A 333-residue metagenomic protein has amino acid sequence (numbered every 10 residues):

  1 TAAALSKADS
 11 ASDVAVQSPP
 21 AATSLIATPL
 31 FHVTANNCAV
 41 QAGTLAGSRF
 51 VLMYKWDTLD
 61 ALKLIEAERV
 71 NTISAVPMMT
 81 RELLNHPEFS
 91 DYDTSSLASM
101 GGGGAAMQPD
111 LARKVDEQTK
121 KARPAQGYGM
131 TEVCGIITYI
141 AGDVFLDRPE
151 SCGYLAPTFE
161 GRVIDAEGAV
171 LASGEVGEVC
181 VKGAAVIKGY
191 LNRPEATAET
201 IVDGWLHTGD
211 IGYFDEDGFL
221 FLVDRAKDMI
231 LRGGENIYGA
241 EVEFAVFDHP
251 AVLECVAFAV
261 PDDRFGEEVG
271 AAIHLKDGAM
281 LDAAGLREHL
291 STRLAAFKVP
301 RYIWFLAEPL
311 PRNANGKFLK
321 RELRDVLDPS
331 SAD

Functional and structural regions predicted by a protein language model:
T1-I26, F31-N71, H86: Conserved AMP-binding/adenylation subdomain of ANL enzymes
L45-S48, L62, A67-A75, L84-D147 (+1 more regions): Gly/Ser/Thr-rich phosphate-binding loop
I73, E167, E178, K182-G183 (+6 more regions): AMP-binding/adenylate-forming catalytic core of the ANL superfamily
E88, S96, K121, T158 (+2 more regions): Glycine-centered tight turns that cap/initiate beta-strands
G104, G129, G153, D210 (+1 more regions): Active-site glycine-centered loops adjacent to acidic/histidine catalytic or metal-binding residues that shape
A106, I140, D147-N192, D217: Adenylate-forming AMP-binding core of the ANL superfamily, especially NRPS adenylation
P124-E132, C152-L155, F258-P261, W304: Beta-strand->loop->alpha-helix junctions that form or flank phosphate-binding loops in nucleotide-handling enzymes
D325-D333: Acidic/polar alpha-helix N-cap and adjacent early helical turns within long charge-rich amphipathic helices/linkers
